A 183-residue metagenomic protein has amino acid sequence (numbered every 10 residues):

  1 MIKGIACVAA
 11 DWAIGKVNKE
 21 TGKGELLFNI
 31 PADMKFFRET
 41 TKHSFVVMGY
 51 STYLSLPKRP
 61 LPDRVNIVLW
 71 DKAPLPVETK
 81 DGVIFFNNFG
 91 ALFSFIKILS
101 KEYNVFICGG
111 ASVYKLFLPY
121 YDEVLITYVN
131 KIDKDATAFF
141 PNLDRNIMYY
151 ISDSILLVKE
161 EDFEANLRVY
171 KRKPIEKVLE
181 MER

Functional and structural regions predicted by a protein language model:
M1-R183: Enzymes that bind and transform nitrogen-containing heteroaromatic metabolites
